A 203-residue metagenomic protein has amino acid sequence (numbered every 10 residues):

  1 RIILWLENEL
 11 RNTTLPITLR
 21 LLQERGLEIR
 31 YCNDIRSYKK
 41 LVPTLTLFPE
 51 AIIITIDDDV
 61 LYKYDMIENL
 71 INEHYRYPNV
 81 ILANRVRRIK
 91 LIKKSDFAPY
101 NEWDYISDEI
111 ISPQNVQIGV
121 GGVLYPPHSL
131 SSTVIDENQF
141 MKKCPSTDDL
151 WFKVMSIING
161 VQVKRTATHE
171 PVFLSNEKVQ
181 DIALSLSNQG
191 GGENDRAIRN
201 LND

Functional and structural regions predicted by a protein language model:
W5-A51: Active-site-proximal specificity loops/subdomain of glycosyltransferases
W5-L10, R87-I89, H169-E170: Short beta-alpha junction loops
P49-A51, P78, V161: Short coil/turn segments at beta-strand junctions that form active-site/ligand-binding loops
E50-L61: Short beta-strand-to-loop acidic/aromatic patch adjacent to the donor-nucleotide binding site
L61-Q139: Conserved catalytic core of nucleotide-sugar-dependent glycosyltransferases
E137-D203: C-terminal catalytic/acceptor-binding lobe
